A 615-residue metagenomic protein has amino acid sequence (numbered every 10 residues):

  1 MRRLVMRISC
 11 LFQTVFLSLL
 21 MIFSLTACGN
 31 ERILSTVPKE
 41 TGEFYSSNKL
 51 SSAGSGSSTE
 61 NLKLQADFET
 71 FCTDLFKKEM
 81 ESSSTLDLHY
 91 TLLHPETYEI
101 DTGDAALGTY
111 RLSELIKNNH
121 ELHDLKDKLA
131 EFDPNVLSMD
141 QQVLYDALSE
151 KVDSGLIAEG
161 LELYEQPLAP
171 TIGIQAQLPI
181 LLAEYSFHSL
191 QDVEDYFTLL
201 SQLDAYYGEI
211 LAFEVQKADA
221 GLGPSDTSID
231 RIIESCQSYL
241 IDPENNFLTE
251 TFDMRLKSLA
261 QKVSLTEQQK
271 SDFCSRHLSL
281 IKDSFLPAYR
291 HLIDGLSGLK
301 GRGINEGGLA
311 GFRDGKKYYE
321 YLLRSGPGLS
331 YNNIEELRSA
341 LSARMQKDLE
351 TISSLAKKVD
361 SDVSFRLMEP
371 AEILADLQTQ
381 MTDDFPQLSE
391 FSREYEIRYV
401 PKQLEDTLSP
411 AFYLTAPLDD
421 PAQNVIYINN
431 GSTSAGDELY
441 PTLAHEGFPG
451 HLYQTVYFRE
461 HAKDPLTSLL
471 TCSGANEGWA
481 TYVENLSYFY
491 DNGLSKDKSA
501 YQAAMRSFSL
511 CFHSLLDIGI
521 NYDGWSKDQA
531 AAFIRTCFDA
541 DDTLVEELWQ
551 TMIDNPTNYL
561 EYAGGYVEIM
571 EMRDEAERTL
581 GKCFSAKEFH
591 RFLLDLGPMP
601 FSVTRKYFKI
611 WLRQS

Functional and structural regions predicted by a protein language model:
R3-V15: Bacterial N-terminal signal peptides that target proteins for export
S24-A27: C-terminal motif of bacterial Sec signal peptides marking the signal peptidase cleavage site
G29-E31: Bacterial signal peptide processing site
V37-S615: N-terminal maturation segment of proteins
